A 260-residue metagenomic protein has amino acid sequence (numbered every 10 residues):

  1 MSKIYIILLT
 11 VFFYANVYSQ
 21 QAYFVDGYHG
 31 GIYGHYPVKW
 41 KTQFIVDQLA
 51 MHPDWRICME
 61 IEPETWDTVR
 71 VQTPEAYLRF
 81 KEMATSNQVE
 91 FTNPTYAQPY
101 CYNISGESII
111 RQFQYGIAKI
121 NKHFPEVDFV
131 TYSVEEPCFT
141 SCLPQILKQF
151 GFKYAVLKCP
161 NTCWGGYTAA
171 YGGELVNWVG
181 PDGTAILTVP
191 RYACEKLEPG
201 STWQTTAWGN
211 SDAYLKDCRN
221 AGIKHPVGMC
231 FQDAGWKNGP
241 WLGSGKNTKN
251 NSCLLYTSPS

Functional and structural regions predicted by a protein language model:
I4-A15: Sec-dependent N-terminal signal peptides
Q20-P259: Catalytic-domain carbohydrate-binding cleft regions of carbohydrate-active enzymes
